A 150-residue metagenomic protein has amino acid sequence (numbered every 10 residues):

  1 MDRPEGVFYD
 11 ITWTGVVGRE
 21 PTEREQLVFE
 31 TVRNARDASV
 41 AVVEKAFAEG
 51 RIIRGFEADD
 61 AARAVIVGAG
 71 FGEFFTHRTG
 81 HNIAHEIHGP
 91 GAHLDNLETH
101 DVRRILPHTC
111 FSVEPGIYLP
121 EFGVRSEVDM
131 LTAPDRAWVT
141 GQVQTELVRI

Functional and structural regions predicted by a protein language model:
M1-I150: Active-site neighborhoods and metal-handling regions in enzymes and metal-associated proteins
